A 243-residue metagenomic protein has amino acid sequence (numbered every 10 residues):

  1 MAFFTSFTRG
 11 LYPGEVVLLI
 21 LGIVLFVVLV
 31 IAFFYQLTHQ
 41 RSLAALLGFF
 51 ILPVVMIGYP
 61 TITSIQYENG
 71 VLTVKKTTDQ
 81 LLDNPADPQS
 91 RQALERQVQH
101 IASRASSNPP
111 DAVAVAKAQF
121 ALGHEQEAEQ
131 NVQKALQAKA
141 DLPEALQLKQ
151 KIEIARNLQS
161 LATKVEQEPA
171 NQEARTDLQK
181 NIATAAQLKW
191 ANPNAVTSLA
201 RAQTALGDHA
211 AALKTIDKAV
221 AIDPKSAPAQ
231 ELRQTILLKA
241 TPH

Functional and structural regions predicted by a protein language model:
M1-L37: Membrane-embedded alpha-helical segments of integral membrane proteins
R41-Q66: Internal/C-terminal transmembrane anchor helices
S106-S107, A140, P169, W190 (+1 more regions): Short coil turns that delineate tetratricopeptide repeat
